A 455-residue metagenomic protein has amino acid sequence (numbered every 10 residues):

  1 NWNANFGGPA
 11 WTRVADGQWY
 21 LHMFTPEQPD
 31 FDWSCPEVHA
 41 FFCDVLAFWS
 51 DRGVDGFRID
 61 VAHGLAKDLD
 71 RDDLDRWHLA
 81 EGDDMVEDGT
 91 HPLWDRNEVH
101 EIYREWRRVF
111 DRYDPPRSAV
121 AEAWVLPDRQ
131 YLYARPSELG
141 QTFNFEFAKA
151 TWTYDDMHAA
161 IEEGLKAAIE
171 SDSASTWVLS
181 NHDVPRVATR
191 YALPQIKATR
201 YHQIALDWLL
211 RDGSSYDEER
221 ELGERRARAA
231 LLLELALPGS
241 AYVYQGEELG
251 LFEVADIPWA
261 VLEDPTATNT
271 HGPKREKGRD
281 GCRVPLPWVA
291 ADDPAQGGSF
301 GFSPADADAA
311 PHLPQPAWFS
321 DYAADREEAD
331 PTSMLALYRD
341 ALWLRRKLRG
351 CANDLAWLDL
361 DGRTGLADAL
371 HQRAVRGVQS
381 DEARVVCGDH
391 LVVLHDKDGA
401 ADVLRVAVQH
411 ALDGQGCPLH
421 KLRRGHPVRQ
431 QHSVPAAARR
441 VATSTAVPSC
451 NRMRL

Functional and structural regions predicted by a protein language model:
N1-G377, R384: Active-site and adjacent substrate-binding regions of carbohydrate-active enzymes
V61, L286, L342, L348-R349 (+7 more regions): Sequence-pattern detector for short linear motifs and compositional/periodic biases rather than a specific fold
A66, D73, W259, E263 (+4 more regions): Alpha-helix termini
R76, Q195, I204, V261 (+4 more regions): Short, charged/polar low-complexity linear motifs in solvent-exposed/disordered segments
L126, F252, A383-V386, A401 (+5 more regions): Short amphipathic alpha-helical "recognition" segments used for binding
L337, L358-L360, L366, L370 (+5 more regions): Leucine-biased recognition of intrinsically disordered, low-complexity hydrophobic segments
L370-R373, S380-D381, C387-G388, D398-V403 (+5 more regions): Compositionally biased, low-complexity intrinsically disordered regions
Q379, V393-D396, A400, A407 (+5 more regions): Intrinsic low-complexity, disordered N-terminal segments enriched in polar/charged/small residues
